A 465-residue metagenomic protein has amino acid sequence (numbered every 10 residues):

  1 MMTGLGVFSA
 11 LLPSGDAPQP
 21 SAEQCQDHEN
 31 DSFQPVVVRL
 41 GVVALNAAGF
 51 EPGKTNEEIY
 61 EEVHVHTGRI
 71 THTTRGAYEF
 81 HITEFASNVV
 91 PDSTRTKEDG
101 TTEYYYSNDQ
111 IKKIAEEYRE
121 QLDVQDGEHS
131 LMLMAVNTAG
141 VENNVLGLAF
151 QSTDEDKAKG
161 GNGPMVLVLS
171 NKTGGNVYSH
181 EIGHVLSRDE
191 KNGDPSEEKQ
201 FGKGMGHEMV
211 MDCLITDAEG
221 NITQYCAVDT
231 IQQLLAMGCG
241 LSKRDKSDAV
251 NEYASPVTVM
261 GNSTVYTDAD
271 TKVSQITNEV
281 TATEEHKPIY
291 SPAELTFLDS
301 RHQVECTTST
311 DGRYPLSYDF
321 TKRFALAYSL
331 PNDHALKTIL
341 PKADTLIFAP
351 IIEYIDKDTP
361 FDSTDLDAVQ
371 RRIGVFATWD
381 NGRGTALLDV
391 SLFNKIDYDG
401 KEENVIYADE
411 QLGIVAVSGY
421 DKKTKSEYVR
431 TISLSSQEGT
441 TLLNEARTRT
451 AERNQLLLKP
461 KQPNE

Functional and structural regions predicted by a protein language model:
M1-S14: Classical Sec-dependent N-terminal signal peptides that target proteins to the secretory pathway
L11-Y178, L186-M205, M211, F376-E465: Propeptide-to-catalytic entry region of secreted or membrane-anchored zinc metalloproteases
S21, C25-H28, Q34, G193-N464: Replace "(M1/M4/M9/M12/WLM)" with "(e.g., M1/M4/M8/M9/M12/M26/WLM)" and add "not limited to" to clarify scope
E181: Walker B catalytic acidic pair
H184-R188, A349-I351: Short, conserved beta-strand/loop elements in beta-sheet-dominated catalytic cores that frequently flank divalent-metal
